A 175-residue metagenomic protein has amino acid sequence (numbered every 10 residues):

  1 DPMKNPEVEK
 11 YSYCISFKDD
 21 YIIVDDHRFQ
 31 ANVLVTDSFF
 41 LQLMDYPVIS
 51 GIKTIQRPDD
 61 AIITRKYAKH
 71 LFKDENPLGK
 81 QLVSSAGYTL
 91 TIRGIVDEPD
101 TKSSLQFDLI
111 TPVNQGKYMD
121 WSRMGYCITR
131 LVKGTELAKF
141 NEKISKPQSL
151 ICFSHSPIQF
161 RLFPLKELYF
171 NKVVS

Functional and structural regions predicted by a protein language model:
D1-I49, H155: Short amphipathic beta-strand/extended segments in non-transmembrane regions
L34-I49, D60-S175: Mid-to-C-terminal secondary-structure elements that act as membrane-proximal/extracytoplasmic interface segments
K53-R57: Glycine-rich loop motifs involved in handling phospho/adenylate chemistry
